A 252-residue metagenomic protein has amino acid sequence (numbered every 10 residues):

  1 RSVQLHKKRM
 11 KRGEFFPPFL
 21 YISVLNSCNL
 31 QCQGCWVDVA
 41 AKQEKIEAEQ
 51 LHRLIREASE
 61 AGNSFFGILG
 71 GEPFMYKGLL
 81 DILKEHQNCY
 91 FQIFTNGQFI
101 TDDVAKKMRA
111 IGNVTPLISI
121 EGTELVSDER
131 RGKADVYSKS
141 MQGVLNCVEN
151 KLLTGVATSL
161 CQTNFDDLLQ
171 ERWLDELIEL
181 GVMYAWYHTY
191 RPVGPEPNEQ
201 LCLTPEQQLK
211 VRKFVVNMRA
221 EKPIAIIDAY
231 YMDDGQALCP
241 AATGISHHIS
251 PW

Functional and structural regions predicted by a protein language model:
R1-K42, S59: N-terminal pre-core extensions flanking Radical SAM catalytic domains
P18, S64, T243: Exposed loop/turn and edge beta-strand positions of beta-sandwich/beta-sheet ligand-binding modules
S23, G155, S159, H248: Conserved beta-strand segments that form the floor/walls of ligand-binding pockets within enzyme and binding domains
V39-K42, T123-V126, P192-P195: A short, flexible beta-alpha/helix-coil linker loop
V39-K45, E129-D135, Q200-L203: Short glycine-enriched, charge-decorated loop/helix-capping segments at active-site entrances that position
L51-I68, Y76-H188: Radical SAM/AdoMet-radical enzyme domain recognition
Y190-W252: A C-terminal junction/extension of Radical SAM enzymes
